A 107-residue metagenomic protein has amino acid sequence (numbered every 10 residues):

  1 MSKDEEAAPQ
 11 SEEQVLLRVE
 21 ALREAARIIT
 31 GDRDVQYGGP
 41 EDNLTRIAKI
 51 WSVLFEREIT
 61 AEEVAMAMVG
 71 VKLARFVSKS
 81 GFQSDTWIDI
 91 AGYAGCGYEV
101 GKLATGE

Functional and structural regions predicted by a protein language model:
S2-E107: Intrinsically disordered, low-complexity regulatory regions that flank transcription factor DNA-binding cores
